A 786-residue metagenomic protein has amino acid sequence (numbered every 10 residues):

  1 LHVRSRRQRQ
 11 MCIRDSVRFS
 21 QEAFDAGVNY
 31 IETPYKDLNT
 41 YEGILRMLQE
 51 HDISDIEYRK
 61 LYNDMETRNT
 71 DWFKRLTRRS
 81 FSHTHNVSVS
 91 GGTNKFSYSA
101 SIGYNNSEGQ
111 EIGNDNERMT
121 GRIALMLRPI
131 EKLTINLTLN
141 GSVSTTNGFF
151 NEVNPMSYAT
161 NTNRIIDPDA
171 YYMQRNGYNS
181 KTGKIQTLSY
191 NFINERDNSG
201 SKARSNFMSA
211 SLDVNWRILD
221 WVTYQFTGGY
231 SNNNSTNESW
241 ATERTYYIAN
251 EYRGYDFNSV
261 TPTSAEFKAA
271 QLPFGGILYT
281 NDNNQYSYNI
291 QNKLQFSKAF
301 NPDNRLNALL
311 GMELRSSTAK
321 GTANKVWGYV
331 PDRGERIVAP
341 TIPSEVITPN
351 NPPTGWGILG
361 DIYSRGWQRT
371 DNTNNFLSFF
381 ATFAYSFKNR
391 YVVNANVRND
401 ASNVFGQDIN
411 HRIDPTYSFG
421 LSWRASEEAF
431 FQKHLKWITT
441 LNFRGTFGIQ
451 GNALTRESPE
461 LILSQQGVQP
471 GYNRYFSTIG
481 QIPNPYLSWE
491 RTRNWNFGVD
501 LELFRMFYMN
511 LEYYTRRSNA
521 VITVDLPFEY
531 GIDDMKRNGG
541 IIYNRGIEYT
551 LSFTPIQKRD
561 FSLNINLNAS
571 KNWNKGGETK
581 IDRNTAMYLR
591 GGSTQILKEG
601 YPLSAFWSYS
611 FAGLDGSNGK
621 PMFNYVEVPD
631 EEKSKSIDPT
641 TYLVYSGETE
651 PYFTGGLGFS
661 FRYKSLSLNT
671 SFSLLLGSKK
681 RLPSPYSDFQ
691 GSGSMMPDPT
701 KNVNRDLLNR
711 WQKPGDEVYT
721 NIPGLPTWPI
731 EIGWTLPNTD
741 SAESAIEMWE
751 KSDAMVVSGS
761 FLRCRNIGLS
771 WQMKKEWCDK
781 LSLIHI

Functional and structural regions predicted by a protein language model:
H2-R9, I13, I784-H785: Single conserved hydrophobic/aromatic residue that forms the stacking wall/gate of nucleotide- or nucleobase-binding
Q10, R14-S88, S99, N105-D115 (+5 more regions): Surface-exposed beta-strand-turn/loop segments characteristic of Gram-negative outer-membrane beta-barrels
K60, Y247-A249, D256-T261, L675-K780: Extracytoplasmic gating/loop element in the C-terminal half of outer-membrane beta-barrel translocons and assembly
K74-F149, S205-S211: Transmembrane beta-barrel wall of Gram-negative outer-membrane proteins
G91-K95, Y104, F387, L503 (+2 more regions): A generic beta-sheet turn/junction motif
R118, A124-V143, N151, I185-A241 (+3 more regions): Extracellular/periplasmic, surface-exposed regions of secreted and cell-surface proteins
K293, G540-T649, R662, L675-S678 (+1 more regions): Gram-negative outer-membrane beta-barrel transporters
K536-Y543, T585-F606, S646-G656, Q690-G691 (+4 more regions): C-terminal extracellular loops and terminal segments of Gram-negative outer membrane beta-barrel proteins
